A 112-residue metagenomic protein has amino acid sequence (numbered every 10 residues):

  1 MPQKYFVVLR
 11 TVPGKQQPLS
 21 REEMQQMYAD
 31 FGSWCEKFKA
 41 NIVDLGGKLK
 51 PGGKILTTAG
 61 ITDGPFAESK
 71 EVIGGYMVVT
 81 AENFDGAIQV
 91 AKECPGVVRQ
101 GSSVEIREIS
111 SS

Functional and structural regions predicted by a protein language model:
M1-S112: Conserved, structured core segments of small domains
